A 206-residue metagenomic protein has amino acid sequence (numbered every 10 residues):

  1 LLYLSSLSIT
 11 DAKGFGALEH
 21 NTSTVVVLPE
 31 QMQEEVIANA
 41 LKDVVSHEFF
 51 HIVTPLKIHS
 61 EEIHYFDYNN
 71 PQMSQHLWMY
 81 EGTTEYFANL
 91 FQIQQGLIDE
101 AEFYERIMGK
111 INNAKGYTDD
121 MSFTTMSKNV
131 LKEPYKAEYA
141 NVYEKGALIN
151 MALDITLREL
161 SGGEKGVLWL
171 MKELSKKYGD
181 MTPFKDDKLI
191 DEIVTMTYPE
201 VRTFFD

Functional and structural regions predicted by a protein language model:
L1-H76: Juxtacatalytic substrate-recognition/specificity segment
I9-A17, A114-D119, Y178-K185: Secretory-pathway/luminal and periplasmic proteins that interact with or process carbohydrate-rich
L18, Q33-K42, Q72-M79, Q95 (+4 more regions): Extracytoplasmic/periplasmic, Sec-exported soluble proteins
F49-F50, T54, I107-T118, L170-D180: Long, well-ordered core segments of solenoidal/helical folds
F50, T54-I58, A88-L97, D154 (+3 more regions): Hydrophobic/aromatic-lined pockets within catalytic cores
H59-D67, P71-G146: Acidic/His/Gly-enriched intrinsically disordered linker/tail segments that often contain short helix/coil "MoRF-like"
L131-K132, K136-D206: Amphipathic alpha-helical substructures
